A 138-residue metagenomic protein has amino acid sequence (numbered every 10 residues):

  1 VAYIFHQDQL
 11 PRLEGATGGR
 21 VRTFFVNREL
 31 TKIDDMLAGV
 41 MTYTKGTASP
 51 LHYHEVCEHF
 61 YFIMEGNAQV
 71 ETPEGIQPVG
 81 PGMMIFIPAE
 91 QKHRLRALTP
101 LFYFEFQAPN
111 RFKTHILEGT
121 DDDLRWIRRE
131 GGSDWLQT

Functional and structural regions predicted by a protein language model:
V1-D35, P50, T120-T138: A short, N-terminal "cap"/entry segment at the start of jelly-roll beta-barrel domains of the cupin/DSBH fold
G39-H54: Conserved short histidine dyad/triad with adjacent acidic residue
V56-E58, F62-A68: Glycine- and acidic-residue-biased ligand/ion/polar-headgroup-sensing regions
M64-E65, G80-P81, T99: A cytosolic small-molecule/anion-sensing beta-strand core signal
E71-G75, L98: Short strand-coil-strand connectors
E74-A89: Short acidic-glycine-tyrosine-enriched beta hairpin
A89-H115: Ligand-binding loop in jelly-roll beta-barrel domains
